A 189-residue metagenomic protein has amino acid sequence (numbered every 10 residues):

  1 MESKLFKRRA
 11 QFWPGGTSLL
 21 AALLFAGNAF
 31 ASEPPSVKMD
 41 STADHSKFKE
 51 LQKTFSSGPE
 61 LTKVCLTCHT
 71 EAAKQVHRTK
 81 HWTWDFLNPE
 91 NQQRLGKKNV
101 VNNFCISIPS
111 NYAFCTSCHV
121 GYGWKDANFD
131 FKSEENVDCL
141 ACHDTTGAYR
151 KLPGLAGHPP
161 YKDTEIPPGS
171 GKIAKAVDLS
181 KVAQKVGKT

Functional and structural regions predicted by a protein language model:
M1-A10: N-terminal secretory signal peptides that target proteins for export/translocation
K4, S18-L19, E33: Compositionally biased regions
G16-G27: Bacterial N-terminal signal peptides
F30-E135, L140-T189: Sequence context of c-type cytochrome heme-c attachment sites
